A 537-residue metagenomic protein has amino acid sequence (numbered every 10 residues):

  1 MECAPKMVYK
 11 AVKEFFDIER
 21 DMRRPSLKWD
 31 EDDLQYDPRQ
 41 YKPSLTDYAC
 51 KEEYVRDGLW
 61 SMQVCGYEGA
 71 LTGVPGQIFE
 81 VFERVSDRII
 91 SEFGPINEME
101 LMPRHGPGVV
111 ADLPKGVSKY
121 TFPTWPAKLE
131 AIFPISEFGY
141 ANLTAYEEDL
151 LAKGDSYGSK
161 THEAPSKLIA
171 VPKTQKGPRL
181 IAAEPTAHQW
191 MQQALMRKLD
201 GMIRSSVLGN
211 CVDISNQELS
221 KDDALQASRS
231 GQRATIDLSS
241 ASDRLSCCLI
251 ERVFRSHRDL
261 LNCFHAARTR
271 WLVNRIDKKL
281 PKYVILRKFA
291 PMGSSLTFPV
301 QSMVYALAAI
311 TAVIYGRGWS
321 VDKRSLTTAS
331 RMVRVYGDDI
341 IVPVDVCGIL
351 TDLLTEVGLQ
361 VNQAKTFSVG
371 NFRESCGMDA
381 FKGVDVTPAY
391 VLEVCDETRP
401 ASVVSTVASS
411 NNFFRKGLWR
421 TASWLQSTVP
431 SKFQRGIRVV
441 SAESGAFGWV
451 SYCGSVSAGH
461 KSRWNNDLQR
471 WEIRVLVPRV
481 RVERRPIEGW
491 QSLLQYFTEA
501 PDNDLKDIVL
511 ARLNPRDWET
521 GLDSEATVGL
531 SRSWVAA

Functional and structural regions predicted by a protein language model:
M1-A170, T174-P178, F414-A537: C-terminal, non-catalytic extensions of nucleic-acid polymerases
I169, S215-S220, L261, V284: Flexible linker/loop signature enriched in Pro/Ser/Thr and Pro/Gly
K176, T186-H188, S240-A241, C347 (+2 more regions): Short, glycine-/Ser/Thr-/acidic-enriched flexible segments
R179-I181, M191-Q192, D243-S246, P299-V300 (+2 more regions): Short helix/loop capping segments that flank catalytic or ligand/cofactor-binding pockets
A182, T186-I236: Active-site-proximal segment of RNA-dependent polymerases
S205-G209, V361-K365, T387-P388: Acidic/polar loop patches that form or flank catalytic/metal-binding clefts of enzymes that bind anionic ligands
S228-Y336, I341-V357, A364-A380, V394 (+2 more regions): Conserved polymerase palm-domain catalytic core
Y390-F413: Extended, charge-rich low-complexity interaction segments
